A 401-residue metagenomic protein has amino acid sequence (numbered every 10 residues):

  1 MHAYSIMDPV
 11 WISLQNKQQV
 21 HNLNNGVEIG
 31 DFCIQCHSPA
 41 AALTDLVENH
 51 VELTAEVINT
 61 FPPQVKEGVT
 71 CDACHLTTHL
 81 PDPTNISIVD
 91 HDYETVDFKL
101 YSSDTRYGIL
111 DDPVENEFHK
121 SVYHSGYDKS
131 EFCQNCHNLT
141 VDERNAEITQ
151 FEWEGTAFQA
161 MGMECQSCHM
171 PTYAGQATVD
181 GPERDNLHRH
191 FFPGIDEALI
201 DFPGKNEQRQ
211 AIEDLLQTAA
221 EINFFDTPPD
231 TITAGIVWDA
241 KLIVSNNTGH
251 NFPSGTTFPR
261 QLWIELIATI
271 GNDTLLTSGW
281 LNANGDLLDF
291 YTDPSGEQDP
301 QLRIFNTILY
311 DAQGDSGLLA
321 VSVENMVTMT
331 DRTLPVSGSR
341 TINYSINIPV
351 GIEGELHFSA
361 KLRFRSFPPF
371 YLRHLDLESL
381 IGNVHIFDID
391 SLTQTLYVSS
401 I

Functional and structural regions predicted by a protein language model:
M1-E67, D72-Q159: Sequence context of c-type cytochrome heme-c attachment sites
V141, Q159-M163, S167, P171-I401: Short, conserved sequence motifs used for protein processing/export or organelle targeting and for catalysis
